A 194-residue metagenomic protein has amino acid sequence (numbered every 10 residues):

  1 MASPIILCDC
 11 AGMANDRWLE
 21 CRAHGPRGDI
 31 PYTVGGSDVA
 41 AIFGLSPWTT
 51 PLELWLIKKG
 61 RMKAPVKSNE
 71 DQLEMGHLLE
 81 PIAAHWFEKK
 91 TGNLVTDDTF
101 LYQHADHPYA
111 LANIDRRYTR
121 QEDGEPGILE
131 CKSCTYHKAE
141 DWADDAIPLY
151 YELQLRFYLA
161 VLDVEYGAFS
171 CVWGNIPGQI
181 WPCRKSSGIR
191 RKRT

Functional and structural regions predicted by a protein language model:
M1-L78: Charged, glycine-rich intrinsically disordered N-terminal tails and low-complexity linkers that flank
L73, K89-I114, Y118-T194: Nucleic-acid nuclease catalytic cores
A84-W86: Gly/Pro/Ser/Thr-rich low-complexity, intrinsically disordered segments predominantly at protein N-termini
